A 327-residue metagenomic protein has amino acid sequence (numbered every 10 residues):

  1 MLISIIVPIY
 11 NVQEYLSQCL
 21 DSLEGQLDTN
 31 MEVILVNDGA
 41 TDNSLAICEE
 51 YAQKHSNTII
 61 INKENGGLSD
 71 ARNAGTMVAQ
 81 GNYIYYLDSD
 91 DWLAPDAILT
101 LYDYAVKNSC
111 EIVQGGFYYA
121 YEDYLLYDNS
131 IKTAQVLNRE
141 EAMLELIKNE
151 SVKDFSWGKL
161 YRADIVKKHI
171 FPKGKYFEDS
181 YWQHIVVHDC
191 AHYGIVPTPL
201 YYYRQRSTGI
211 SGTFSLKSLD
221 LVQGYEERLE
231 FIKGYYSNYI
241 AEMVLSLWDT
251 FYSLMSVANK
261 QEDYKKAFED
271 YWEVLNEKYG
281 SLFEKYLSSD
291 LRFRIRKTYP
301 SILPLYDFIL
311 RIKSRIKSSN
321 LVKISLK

Functional and structural regions predicted by a protein language model:
D21-N30: Short, acidic, metal-binding catalytic loop of nucleotide-sugar glycosyltransferases
S22, N37-I47, E64: A conserved acidic beta->alpha catalytic loop
N30-G39, I59-E64, D88-S89: Short beta-strand/loop segment that forms part of the nucleotide-sugar
K63-A79: Glycine-rich, basic loop-to-helix element that forms the pyrophosphate-binding segment of sugar-nucleotide handling
L68-S69, S89-G194, R204-S215: Donor-binding/catalytic cores of nucleotide-activated saccharide and glycerol-phosphate transferases/polymerases
I84: Short aromatic/hydrophobic "clamp" motif used to bind/position activated sugar donors
L200-R206, T213-I240, S253-G280: Catalytic core of nucleotide-sugar-dependent glycosyltransferases
Q261-K327: Membrane-interface aromatic/basic loop that binds lipid-linked glycans or pyrophosphate carriers, typified by
